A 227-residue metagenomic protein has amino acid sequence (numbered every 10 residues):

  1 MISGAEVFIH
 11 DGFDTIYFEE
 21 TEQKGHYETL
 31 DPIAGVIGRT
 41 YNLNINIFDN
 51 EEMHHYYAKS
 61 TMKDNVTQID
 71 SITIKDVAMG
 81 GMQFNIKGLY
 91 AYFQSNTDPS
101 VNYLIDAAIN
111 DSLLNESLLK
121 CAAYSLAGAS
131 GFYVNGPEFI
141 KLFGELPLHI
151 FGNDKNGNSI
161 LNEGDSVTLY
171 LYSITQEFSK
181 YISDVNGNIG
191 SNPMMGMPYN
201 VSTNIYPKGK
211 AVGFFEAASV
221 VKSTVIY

Functional and structural regions predicted by a protein language model:
M1-Y227: A sequence/structural signal for flexible, mid-protein segments enriched in small/helix-disrupting residues
